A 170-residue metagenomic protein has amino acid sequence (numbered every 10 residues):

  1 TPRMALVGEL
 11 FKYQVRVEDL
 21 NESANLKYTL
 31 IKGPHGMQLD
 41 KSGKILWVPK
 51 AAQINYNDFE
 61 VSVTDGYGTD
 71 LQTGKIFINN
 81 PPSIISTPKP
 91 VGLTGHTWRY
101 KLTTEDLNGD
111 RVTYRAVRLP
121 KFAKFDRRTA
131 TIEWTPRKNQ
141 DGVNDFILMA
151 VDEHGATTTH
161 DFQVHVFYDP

Functional and structural regions predicted by a protein language model:
T1-N21, I85-N108: Solvent-exposed, low-complexity, repeat-rich "mucin-like" stalks and linkers
V17-K27, G68, T104-T113, A156: Extracellular acidic loop/turn motifs
T29-I45, A116-I132: Low-complexity "stalk/linker" and mucin-like segments enriched in Ser/Thr/Pro/Ala/Gly
M37, P82-S83, V112, A123 (+1 more regions): Proline-centered linker/hinge motifs at extracellular inter-domain junctions
K44-I54, T131-D141: Extracellular/luminal low-complexity segments enriched in Ser/Thr/Pro
N55-F59, G142-F146: Exposed beta-strand face motif in extracellular beta-rich ectodomains
G68-N79, A156-F167: C-terminal edge beta-strand
